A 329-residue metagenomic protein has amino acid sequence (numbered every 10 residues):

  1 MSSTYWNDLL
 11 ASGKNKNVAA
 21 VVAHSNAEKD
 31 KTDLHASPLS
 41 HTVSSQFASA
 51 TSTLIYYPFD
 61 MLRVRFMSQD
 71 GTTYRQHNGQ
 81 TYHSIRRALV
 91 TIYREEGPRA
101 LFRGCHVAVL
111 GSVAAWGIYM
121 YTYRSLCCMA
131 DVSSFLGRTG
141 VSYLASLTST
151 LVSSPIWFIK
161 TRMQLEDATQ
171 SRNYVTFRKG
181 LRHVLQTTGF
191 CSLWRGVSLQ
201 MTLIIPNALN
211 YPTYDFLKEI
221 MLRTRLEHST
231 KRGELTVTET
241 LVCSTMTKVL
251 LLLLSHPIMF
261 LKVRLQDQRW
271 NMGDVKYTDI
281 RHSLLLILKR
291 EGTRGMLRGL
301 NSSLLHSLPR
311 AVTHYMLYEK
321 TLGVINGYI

Functional and structural regions predicted by a protein language model:
M1-I329: Matrix-facing interhelical linker segments
